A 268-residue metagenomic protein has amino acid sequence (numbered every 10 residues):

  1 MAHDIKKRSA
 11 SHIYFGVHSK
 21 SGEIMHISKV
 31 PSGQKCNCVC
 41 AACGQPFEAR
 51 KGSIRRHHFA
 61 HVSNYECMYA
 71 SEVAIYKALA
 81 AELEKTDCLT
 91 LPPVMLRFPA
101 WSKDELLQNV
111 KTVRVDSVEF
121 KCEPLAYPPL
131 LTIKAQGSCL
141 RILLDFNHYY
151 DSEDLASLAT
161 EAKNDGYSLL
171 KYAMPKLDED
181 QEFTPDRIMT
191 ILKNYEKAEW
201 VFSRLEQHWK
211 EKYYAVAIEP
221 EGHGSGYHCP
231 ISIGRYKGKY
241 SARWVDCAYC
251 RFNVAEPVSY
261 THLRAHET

Functional and structural regions predicted by a protein language model:
M1-K85: N-terminal cysteine/histidine-rich coordination modules
I27-K35, E219-G222, K237-R243: Short, flexible, mixed-charge glycine/proline-rich loop motifs that serve as phosphate/nucleic-acid-contacting
S28, L91-H148: Active-site metal-binding core of divalent-cation-utilizing nuclease and nuclease-like domains
A41, P230, A248-R251: Cys/His/Pro-rich metal-binding microdomains
P46, R235, N253: Cys/His-rich metal-chelating microdomains
C139-E179, F183: Basic, amphipathic alpha-helical patches used to engage nucleic acids or provide basic targeting signals, exemplified
K171-G222: Composition-driven low-complexity segments enriched in polar/acidic and proline residues
T261-T268: Conserved small/polar residues in nucleotide/adenosyl-binding loops
